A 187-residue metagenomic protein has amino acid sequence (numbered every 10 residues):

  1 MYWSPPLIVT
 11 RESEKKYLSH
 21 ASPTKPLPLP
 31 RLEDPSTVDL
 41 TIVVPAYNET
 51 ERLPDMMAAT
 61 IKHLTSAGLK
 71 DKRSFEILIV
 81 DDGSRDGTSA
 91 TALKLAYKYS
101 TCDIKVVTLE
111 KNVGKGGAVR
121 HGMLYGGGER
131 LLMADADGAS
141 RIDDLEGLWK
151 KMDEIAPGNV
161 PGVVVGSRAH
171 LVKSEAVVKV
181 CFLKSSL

Functional and structural regions predicted by a protein language model:
M1-K62: N-proximal low-complexity "stem/linker" segments adjacent to membrane-targeting elements
T41-P45, L78-I79, T108: Short hydrophobic beta-strand elements that form part of the catalytic alpha/beta core underpinning NDP-sugar/donor
E49-R52, S84, K115: Donor nucleotide-sugar binding loop of glycosyltransferases
P54-D55, D86-L95: Acidic helix N-cap motif at the loop->helix transition within catalytic regions of sugar-transfer enzymes
A58-R73: Short, acidic, metal-binding catalytic loop of nucleotide-sugar glycosyltransferases
L64-G68, A92-A96, M152: Conserved hydrophobic residues forming the short capping helix/wall of the S-adenosyl-L-methionine
L78-A90, G138: A conserved acidic beta->alpha catalytic loop
L109-G126, R130-M133, I142-L187: Acceptor/aglycone-binding surface of glycosyltransferases and processive sugar-polymer synthases
